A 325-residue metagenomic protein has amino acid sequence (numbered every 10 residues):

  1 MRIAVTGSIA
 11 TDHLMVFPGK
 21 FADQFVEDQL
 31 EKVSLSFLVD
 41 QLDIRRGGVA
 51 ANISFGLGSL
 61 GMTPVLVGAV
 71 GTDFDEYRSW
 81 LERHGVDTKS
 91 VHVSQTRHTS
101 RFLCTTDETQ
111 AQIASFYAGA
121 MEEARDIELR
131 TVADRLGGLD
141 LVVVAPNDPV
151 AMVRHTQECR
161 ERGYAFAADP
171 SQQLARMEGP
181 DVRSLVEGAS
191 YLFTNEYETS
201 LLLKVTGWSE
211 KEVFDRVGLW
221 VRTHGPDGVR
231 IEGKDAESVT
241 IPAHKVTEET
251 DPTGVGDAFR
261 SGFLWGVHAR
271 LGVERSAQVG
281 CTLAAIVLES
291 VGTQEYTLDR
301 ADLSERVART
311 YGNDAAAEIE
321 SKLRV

Functional and structural regions predicted by a protein language model:
M1-V65, E76, E249, D314-V325: Glycine-rich phosphate/adenosyl-contacting loop at the front of the ribokinase-like
S8, G68-T72, V93, T106-E108 (+2 more regions): Cofactor-binding loop segments of dinucleotide-utilizing enzymes, especially the Rossmann-like FAD- and NAD(P)+-binding
G58, R160, H268: Gly/Ala-rich phosphate-binding loop of Rossmann-like dinucleotide-binding domains, activating on the conserved
T63-K89: A glycine-rich beta-to-alpha transition motif near the start of alpha/beta enzyme domains, typified by
K89-S94, F102-L141, A145-P146: Conserved phosphate-binding/catalytic loop of the ribokinase/pfkB sugar-kinase fold
R160-A165, S171-T240, E248: Conserved phosphate/ATP/ADP-binding segment of small-molecule kinases
G207-V325: Conserved phosphate-binding/catalytic region of the ribokinase-like
